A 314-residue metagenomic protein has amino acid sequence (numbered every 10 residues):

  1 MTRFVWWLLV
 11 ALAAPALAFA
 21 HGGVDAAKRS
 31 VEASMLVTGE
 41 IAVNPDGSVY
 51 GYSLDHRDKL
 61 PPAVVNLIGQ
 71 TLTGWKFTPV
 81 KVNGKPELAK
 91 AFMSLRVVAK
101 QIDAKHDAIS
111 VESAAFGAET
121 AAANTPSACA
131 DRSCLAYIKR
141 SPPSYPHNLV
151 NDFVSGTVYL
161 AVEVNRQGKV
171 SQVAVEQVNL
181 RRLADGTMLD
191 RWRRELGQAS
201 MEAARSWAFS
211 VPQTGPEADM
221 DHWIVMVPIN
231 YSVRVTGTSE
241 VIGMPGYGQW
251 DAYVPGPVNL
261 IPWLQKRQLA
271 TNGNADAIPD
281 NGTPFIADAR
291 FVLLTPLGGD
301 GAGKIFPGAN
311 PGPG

Functional and structural regions predicted by a protein language model:
M1-L8: Bacterial N-terminal signal peptides that target proteins for export
A13-P15: N-terminal signal peptide c-region/cleavage motif recognized by signal peptidases
F19-G314: Charge-biased low-complexity segments
